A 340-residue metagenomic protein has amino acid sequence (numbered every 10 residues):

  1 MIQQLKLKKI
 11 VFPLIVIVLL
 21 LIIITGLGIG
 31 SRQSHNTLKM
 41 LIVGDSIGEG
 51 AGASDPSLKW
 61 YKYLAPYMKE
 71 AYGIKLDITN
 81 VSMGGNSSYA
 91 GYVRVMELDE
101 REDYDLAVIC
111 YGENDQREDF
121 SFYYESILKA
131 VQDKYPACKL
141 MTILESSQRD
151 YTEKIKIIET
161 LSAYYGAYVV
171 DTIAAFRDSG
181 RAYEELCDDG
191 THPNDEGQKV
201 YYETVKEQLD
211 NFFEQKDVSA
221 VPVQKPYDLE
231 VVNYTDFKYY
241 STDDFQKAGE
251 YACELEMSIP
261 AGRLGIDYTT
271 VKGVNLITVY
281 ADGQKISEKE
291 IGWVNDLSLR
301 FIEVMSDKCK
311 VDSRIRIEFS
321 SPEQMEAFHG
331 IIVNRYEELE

Functional and structural regions predicted by a protein language model:
I2-L20, G26-G30: N-terminal Sec-pathway targeting helices
K8-I15, V93-D217, V271-G273, G292-N295 (+3 more regions): Alpha-helical cap/lid subdomain in secreted, periplasmic, or secretory-pathway luminal O-acyl-processing enzymes
I24-S82, R94-E102, I266-Y268, L276 (+1 more regions): Serine-esterase "nucleophile elbow" of acetyl-processing enzymes
L38, L76-T79, D105, C138-L140 (+1 more regions): Residue-level recognition of the N-termini of beta-strands and the immediately preceding loop/turn
G85-N86: Histidine-bearing beta->alpha loop at or near hydrolase active sites
Y89-G91: Glycine-rich anion/phosphate-binding loops
D210-E340: Glycan-recognition surfaces in beta-rich domains, encompassing non-catalytic CBMs and lectin-like receptor-binding
